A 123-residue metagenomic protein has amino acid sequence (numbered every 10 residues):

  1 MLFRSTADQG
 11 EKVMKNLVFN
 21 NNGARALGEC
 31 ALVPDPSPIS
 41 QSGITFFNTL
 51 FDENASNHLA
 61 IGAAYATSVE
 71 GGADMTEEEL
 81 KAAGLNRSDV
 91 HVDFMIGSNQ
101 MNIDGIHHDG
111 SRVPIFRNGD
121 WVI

Functional and structural regions predicted by a protein language model:
A7-G10, D35-P38, A64-A66, H108-S111 (+1 more regions): Short, glycine-/Ser/Thr-/acidic-enriched flexible segments
E11-N21: A short, polar/charged loop-to-alpha-helix boundary motif
A24-A26, F51-E53, G97-N99, D109: A short, structural micro-pattern
A26-V92: C-terminal hydrophobic structural anchor segments that stabilize assembly/packing rather than catalytic chemistry
E78-I123: Extended hydrophobic packing segments that form well-structured cores
